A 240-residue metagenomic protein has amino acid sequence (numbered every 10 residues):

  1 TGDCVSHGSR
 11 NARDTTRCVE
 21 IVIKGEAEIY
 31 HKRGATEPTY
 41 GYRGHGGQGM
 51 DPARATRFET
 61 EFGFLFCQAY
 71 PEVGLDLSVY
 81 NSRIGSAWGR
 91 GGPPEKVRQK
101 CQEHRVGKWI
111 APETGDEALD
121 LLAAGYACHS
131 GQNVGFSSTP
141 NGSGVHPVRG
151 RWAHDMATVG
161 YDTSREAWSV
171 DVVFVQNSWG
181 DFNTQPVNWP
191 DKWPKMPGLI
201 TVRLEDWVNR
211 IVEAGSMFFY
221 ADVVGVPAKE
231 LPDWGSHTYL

Functional and structural regions predicted by a protein language model:
T1-V22, A124: Alpha-helical support elements that line or immediately flank enzyme active sites and cofactor-binding pockets
R10-D14, G41-Q176, D181-L240: Predominantly the structural core of cysteine protease catalytic domains
V19, E26-A27, L77, N81-S82: Charge-rich, low-complexity amphipathic helices in intrinsically disordered tails/linkers adjacent to domains
I21-G47: A contiguous, well-ordered beta/alpha segment that forms the leading edge of an enzyme domain
